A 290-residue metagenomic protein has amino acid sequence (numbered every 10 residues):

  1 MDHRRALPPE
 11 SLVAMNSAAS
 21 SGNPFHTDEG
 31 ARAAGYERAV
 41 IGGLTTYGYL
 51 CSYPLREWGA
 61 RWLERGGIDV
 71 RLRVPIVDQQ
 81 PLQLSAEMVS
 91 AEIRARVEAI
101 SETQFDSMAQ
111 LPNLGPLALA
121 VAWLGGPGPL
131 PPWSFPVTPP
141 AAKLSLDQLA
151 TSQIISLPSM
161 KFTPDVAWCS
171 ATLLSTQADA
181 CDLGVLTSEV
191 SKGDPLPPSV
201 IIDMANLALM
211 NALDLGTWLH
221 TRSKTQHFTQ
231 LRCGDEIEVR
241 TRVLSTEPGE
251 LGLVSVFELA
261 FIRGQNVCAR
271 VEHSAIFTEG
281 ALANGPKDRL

Functional and structural regions predicted by a protein language model:
M1-M15, L72, V77-P158, H227-L290: HotDog/MaoC-like acyl-thioester-processing domains
M1-R65, G128-R222, G280-L290: Hot-dog-fold acyl-thioester-processing enzymes
T45-E92, P198-T246, R270: Hydrophobic beta-strand-centered segment that forms part of the acyl-chain substrate-binding groove
